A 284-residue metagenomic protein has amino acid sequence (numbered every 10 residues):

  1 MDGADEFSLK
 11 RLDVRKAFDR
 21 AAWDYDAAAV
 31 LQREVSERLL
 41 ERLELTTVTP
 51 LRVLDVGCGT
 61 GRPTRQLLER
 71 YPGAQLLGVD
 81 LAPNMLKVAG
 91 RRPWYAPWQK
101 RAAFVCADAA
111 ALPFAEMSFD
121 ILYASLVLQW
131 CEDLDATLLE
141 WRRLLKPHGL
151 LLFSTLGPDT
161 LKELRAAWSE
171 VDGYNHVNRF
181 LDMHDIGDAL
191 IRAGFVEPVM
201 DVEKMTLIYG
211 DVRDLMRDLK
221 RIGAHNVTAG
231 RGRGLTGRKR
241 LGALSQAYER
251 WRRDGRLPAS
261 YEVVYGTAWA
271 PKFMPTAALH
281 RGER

Functional and structural regions predicted by a protein language model:
M1-D24: N-terminal, positively charged/glycine-rich alpha-helical extensions of SAM-dependent methyltransferases
V30-L51, Q66: Conserved alpha-helix/loop element of class I SAM-dependent methyltransferases that forms part of the SAM/SAH-binding
R52-L112: Class I SAM-dependent methyltransferase SAM/SAH-binding core
A110-I121: A short acidic, Gly/Pro-enriched loop at the edge of an enzyme's catalytic core that lines a small-molecule cofactor
D120-D133: A short SAM/SAH-binding and catalytic strip from SAM-dependent methyltransferases
D135-P147: A short glycine-rich, Lys/Arg-flanked "PGG" loop and its adjoining helix->strand segment in the class I
H148-D214, R221-L235: Conserved catalytic/acceptor-binding region of the Class I
M216-R284: C-terminal lobe and adjacent flexible extensions of AdoMet/dcAdoMet transferase-like proteins
